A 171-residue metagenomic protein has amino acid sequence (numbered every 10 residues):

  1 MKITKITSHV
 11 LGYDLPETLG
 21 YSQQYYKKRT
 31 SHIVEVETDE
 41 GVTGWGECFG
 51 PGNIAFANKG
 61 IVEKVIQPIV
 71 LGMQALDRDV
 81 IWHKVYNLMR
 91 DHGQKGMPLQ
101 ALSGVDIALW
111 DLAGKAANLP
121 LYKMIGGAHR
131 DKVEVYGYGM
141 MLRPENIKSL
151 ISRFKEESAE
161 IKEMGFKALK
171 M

Functional and structural regions predicted by a protein language model:
M1-W45, F49-G52: Structured beta-strand/loop patches that form or line metal/cofactor-binding pockets in enzymes
T18-Y21, P120, K155-E156: Glycine-rich, charged/polar anion/phosphate-binding loops that engage phosphate groups from diverse ligands
V34, W45, D77, A116 (+3 more regions): Ligand-binding pocket scaffold of soluble enzyme catalytic domains
E37-A116: Metal- or metallocofactor-binding catalytic centers and their adjacent structured scaffolds across diverse enzyme
D106-N146: Glycine-rich, aromatic-flanked loop segments that form ligand/cofactor-binding clefts across common enzyme folds
D131-M171: Metal-dependent enolase-superfamily TIM-barrel catalytic cores that perform enediolate-based chemistry
